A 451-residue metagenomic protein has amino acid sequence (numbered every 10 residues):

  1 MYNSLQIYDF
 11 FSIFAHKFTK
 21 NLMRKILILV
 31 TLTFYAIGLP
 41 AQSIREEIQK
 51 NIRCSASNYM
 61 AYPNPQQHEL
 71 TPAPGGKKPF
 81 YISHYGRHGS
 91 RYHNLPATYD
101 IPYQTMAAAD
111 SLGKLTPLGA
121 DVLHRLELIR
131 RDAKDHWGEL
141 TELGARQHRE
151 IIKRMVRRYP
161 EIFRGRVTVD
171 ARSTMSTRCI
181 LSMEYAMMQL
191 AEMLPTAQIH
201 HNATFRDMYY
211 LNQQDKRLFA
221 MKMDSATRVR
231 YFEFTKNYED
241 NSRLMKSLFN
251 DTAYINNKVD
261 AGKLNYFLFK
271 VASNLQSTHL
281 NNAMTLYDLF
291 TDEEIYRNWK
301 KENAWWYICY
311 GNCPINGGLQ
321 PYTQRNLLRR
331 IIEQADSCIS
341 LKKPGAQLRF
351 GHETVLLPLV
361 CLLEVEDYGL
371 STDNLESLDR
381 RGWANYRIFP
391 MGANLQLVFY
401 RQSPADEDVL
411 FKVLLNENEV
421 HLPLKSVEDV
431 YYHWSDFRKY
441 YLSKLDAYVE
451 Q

Functional and structural regions predicted by a protein language model:
M1-I44: Bacterial Sec-dependent N-terminal signal peptides
Q42-D170, T174-Q347, G351-Q451: Signature for phosphate-centric chemistry
